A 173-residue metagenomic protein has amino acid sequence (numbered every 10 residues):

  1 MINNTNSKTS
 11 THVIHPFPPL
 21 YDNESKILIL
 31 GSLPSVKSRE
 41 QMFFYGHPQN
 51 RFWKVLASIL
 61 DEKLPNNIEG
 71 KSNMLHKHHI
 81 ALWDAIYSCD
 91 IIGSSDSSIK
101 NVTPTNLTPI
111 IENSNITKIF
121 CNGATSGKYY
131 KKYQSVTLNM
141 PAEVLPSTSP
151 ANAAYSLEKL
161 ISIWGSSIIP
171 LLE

Functional and structural regions predicted by a protein language model:
M1-K26, P48, S95-P104, T108 (+1 more regions): C-terminal capping/extension of enzyme domains
K26-S32: Short, hydrophobic/glycine-enriched beta-strand segments
S32, D84-Y87, P146-S147: Short loop/turn segments at strand-loop or loop-helix junctions that form parts of catalytic or ligand-binding pockets
V36-R39, D90-G93, G127-Y130, P150-A154: Short catalytic/ligand-binding loop motif for oxyanion handling, primarily in non-cytosolic enzymes, centered on
K37-S98: Short, surface-exposed acidic-centric catalytic microdomains
K54-S58, P109, K132: Residue-level signal for well-ordered alpha-helical scaffold segments within enzymatic catalytic domains
K77-T125: Internal catalytic-core helix/loop-beta-alpha segment that presents or stabilizes conserved functional determinants
